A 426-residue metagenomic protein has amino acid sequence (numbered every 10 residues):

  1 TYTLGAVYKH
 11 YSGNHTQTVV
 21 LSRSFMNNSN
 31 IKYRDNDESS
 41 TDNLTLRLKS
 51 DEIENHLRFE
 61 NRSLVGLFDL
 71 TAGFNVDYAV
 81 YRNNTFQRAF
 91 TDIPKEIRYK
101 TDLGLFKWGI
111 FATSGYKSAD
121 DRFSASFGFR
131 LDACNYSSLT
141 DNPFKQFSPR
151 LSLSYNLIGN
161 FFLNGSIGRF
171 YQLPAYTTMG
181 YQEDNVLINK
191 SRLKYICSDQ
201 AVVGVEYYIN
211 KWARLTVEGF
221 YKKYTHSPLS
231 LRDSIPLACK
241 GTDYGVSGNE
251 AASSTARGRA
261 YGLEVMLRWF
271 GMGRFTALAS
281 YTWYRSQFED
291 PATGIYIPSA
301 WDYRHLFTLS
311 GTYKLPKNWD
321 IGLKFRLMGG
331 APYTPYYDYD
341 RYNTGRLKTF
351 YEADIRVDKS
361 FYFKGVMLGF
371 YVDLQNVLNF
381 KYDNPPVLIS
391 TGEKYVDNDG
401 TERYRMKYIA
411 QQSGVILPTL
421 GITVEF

Functional and structural regions predicted by a protein language model:
Y2-T140, N156, A213-T216, T276-L278: Face-selective signature of the C-terminal outer-membrane beta-barrel domain
A6-H10, L57-S63, I110-Y116, L151-Y155 (+8 more regions): Residues on the lipid-exposed face of transmembrane beta-strands in outer-membrane beta-barrel proteins
S12, R23-N27, V65, V76-R82 (+8 more regions): Transmembrane beta-strands of outer-membrane beta-barrel pores
N27-S29, R82-A89, G159-A201, Y221-E250 (+2 more regions): Surface-exposed extracellular loop regions of Gram-negative outer-membrane beta-barrel proteins, predominantly
L48-S50, E54-E60, R98-F111, K190-K194 (+2 more regions): Outer membrane beta-barrel strand-and-loop segments of large Gram-negative receptors, especially TonB-dependent
L67, R98-T225, S280, L306 (+1 more regions): Structural signature of Gram-negative outer-membrane beta-barrels, strongest in the C-terminal barrel of TonB-dependent
K117-F123, Y221-K223, Y244-Y333: Gram-negative outer-membrane beta-barrel transporters
T225, A277, L327-Y336, K359-F426: C-terminal beta-signal and adjacent terminal beta-strands/loops of Gram-negative outer-membrane beta-barrel proteins
